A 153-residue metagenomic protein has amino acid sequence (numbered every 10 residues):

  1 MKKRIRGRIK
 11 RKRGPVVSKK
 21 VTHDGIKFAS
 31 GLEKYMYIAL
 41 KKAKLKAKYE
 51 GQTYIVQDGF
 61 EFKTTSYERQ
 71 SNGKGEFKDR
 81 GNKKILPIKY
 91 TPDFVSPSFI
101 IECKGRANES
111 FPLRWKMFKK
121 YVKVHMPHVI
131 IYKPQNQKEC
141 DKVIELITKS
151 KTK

Functional and structural regions predicted by a protein language model:
M1-K153: Electrostatic, structured charged patches in enzyme active sites and in nucleic-acid/phosphate-binding
